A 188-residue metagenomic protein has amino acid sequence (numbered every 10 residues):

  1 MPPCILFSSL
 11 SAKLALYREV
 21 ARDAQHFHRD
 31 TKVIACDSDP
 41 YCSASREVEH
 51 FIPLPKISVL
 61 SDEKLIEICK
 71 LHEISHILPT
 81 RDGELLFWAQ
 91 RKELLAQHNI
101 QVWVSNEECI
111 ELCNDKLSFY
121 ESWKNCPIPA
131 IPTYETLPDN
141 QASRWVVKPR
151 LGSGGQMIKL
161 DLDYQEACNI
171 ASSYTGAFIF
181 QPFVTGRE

Functional and structural regions predicted by a protein language model:
M1-W103: ATP-binding N-terminal substructure of ATP-dependent carboxylate-amine bond-forming enzymes
P3, W145-V147, F178: Generic beta-sheet signal
P40, L151-S153, V184-R187: Glycine-rich beta-alpha junction loops
C42-V48, L137-S143, I170-S173: Short loop/helix-cap segments at secondary-structure boundaries that form the rim of catalytic
R81, P149, P182: Short secondary-structure boundary segments
A96-L162: A conserved helix-loop-beta module that forms one wall/lid of the active-site cleft in ATP-utilizing catalytic domains
L162-E188: Phosphate-binding site of ATP-dependent enzymes
